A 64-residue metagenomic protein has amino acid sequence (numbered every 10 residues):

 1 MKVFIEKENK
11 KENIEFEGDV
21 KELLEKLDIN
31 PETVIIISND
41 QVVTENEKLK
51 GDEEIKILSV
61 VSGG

Functional and structural regions predicted by a protein language model:
M1-S62: Ubiquitin-like/PB1-type beta-grasp interaction modules and other compact soluble beta-rich domains
